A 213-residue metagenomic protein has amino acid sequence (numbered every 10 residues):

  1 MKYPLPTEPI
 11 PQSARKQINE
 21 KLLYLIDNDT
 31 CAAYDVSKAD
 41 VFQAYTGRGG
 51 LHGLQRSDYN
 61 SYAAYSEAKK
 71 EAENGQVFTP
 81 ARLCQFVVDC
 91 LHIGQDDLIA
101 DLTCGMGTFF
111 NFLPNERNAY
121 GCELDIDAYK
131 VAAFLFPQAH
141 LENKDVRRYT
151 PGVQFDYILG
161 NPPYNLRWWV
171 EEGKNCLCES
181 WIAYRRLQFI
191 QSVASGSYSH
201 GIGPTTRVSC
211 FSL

Functional and structural regions predicted by a protein language model:
K2-A133: Class I S-adenosyl-L-methionine
Q95-L98, N115, P137, Q154 (+1 more regions): Short loop/turn motifs at secondary-structure junctions
A119, A139-L141: Hydrophobic anchor at the start of a short beta-strand that flanks the dinucleotide cofactor-binding loop
L124-I126, R186-L213: Conserved Class I SAM-dependent methyltransferase catalytic core
N143-R148: Conserved SAM/SAH-binding loop
Y149-L159: A short acidic, Gly/Pro-enriched loop at the edge of an enzyme's catalytic core that lines a small-molecule cofactor
L159-N165, S212: Amphipathic alpha-helical repeat scaffolds
P163-Q191: Mobile active-site "lid"/loop adjacent to the S-adenosyl-L-methionine
